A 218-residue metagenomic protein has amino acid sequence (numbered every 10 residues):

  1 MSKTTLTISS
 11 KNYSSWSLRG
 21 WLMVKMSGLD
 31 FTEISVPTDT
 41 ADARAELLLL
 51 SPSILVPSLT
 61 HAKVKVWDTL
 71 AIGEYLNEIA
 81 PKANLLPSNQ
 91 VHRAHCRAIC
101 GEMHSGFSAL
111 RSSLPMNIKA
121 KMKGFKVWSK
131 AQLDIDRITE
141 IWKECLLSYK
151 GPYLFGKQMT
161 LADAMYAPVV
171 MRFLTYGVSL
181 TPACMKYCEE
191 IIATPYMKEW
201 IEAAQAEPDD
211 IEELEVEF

Functional and structural regions predicted by a protein language model:
M1-W128: GST-like domain detector, emphasizing the conserved glutathione-binding G-site in the N-terminal thioredoxin-like
L6-I8, F31-I34, K157, L174-T175 (+1 more regions): Short, contiguous strand/loop micro-motifs
S15-W16, W21, W67, L86 (+4 more regions): Tryptophan-centric aromatic hotspots in well-structured domains and transmembrane helices
P37-D39, Y187, Q205: Conserved beta-strand edge residues that scaffold enzyme active sites
D42-R44, I192, D210-I211: Short Asp/Glu-rich motifs
L49, A193, E202: Phosphate-coordinating loops and pocket residues in cytosolic domains that bind phosphorylated ligands
M103, F107-P195: GST-like fold's C-terminal all-alpha helical module
A204-F218: Acidic/histidine-enriched, glycine/proline-rich intrinsically disordered or flexible terminal extensions
